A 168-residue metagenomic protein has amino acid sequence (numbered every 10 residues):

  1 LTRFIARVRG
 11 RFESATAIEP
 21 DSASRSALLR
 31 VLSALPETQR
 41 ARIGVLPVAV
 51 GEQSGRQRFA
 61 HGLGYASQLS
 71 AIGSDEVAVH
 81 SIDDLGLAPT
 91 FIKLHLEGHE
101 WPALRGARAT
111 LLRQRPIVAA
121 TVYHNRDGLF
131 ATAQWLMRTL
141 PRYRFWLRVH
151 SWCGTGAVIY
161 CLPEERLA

Functional and structural regions predicted by a protein language model:
L1-A168: Phosphate/nucleotide-binding beta-alpha loop and adjacent structural elements of enzyme active sites
